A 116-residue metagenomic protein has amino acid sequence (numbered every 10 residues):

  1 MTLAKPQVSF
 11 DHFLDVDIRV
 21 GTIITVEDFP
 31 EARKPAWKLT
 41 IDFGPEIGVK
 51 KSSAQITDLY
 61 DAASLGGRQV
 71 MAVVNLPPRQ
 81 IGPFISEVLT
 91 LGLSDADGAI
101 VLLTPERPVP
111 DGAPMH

Functional and structural regions predicted by a protein language model:
M1-H116: Phosphate-backbone binding interfaces of nucleic-acid-interacting proteins
